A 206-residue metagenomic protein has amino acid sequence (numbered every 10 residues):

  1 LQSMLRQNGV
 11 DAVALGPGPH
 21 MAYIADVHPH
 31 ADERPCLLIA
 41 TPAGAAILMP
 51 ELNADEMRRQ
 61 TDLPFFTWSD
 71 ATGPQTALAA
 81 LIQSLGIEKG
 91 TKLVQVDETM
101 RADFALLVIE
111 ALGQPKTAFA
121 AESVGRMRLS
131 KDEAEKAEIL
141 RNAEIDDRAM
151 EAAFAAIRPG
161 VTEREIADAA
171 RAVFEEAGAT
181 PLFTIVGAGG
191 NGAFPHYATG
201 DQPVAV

Functional and structural regions predicted by a protein language model:
L1-A80, E144, G200-P203: N-terminal accessory/capping or targeting/presequence segment of soluble
P17-G18, P50, D97-T99, A120-E122 (+1 more regions): Fold-independent oxyanion-binding glycine-rich loops and adjacent beta-strand/coil segments at enzyme active sites
M21-A31, A121-R126, S130-E133, V161-V206: Short catalytic-site patches enriched in acidic/histidine residues that coordinate or position cofactors/metals
I39-G44, L112-G113, G189-N191: Short acidic-glycine loop/turn motifs at beta-strand connectors
P74-A179: Flexible, acidic/His-enriched mid-domain "rim/lid" segments that flank
